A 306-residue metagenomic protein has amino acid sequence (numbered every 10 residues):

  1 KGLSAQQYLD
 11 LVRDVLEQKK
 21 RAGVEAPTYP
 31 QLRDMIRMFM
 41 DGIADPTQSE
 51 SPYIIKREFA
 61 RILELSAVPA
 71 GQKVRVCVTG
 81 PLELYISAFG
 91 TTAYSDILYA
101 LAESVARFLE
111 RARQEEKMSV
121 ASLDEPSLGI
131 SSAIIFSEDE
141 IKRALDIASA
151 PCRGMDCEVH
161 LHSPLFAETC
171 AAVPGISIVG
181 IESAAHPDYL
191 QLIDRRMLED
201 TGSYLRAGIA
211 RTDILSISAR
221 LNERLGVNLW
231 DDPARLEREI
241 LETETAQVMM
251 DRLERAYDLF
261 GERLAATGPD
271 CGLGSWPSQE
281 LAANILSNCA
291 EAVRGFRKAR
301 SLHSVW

Functional and structural regions predicted by a protein language model:
K1-W306: Domain-level signal for soluble alpha/beta catalytic cores
